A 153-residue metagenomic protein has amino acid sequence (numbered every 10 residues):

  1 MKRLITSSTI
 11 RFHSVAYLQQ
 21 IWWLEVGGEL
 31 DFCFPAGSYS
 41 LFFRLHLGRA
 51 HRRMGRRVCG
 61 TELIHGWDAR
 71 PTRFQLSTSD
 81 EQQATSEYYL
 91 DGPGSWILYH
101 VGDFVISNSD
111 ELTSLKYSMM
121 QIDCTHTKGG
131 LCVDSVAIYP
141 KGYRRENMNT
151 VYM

Functional and structural regions predicted by a protein language model:
M1-M153: Plant-skewed but cross-kingdom recognition/interaction modules and surfaces
